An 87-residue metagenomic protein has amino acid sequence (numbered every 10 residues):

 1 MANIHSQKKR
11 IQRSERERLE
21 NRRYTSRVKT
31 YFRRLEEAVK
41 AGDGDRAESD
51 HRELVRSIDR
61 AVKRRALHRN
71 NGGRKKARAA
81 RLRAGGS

Functional and structural regions predicted by a protein language model:
A2-S87: Ribosome large-subunit tunnel/peptidyl-transferase-proximal elements
